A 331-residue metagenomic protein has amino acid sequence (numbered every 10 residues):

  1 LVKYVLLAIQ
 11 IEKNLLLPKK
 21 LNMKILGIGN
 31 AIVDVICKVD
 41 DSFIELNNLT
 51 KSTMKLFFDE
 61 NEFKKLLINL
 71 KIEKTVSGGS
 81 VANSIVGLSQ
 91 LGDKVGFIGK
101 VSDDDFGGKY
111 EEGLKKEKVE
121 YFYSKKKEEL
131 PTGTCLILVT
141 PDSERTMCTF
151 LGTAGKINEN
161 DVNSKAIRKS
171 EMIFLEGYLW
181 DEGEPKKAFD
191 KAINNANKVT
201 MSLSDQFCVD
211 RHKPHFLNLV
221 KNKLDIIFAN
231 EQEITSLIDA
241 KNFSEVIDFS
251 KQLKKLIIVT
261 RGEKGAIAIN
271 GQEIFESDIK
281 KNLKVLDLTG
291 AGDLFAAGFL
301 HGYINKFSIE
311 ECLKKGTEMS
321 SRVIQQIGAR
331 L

Functional and structural regions predicted by a protein language model:
K19-I98, G108: Glycine-rich phosphate/adenosyl-contacting loop at the front of the ribokinase-like
I25-A31, C37, E45-S52, N69 (+2 more regions): Conserved phosphate-binding/catalytic region of the ribokinase-like
D105-E117, F122, C135-V139, T146: Active-site-proximal loop->helix
F122-K127, I137-G183: Conserved phosphate-binding/catalytic loop of the ribokinase/pfkB sugar-kinase fold
M172-I247, K264-A266: Conserved beta-alpha-beta core of the PfkB/ribokinase-like small-molecule kinase fold
